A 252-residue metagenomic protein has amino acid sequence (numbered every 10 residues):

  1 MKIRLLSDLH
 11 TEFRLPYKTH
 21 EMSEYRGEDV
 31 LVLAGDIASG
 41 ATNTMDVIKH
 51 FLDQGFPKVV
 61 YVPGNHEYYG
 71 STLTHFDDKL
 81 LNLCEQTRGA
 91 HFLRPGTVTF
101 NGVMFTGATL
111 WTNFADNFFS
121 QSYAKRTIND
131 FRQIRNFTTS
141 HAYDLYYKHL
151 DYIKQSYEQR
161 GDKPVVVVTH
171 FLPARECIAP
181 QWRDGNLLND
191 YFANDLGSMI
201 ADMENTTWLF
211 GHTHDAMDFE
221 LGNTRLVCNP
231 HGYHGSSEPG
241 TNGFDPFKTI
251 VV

Functional and structural regions predicted by a protein language model:
M1-R4, T97-G107, P164, E220-R225: Beta-strand-turn-beta hairpins that frame and shape the catalytic cleft of phosphate-ester-processing enzymes
M1-Y61, E67-F76, Q133-T139: N-terminal active-site segment of His-dependent metallophosphoesterases
L5-S7, L31-D36, V60-N65, H91-P95 (+4 more regions): Active-site neighborhood of phospho(di)ester-bond hydrolases with catalytic His/Asp-centered motifs
H10-Y17, A38-N43, H66-F76, T99 (+4 more regions): Active-site environment of divalent metal-dependent phosphoester hydrolases
E21, I48-H50, G89-N101, T106 (+1 more regions): Short amphipathic alpha-helices and their capping/turn segments at secondary-structure boundaries
K58-N129: A basic- and aromatic-enriched beta-loop-alpha substructure that forms the phosphate/nucleotide- and DNA/RNA-contacting
V98-T99, A179, L188-T206, T213-V252: Binuclear metal-dependent phosphoesterase catalytic core
T106-V166, F171-N186: Active-site-proximal loop/helix segment associated with metal-binding centers of metalloenzymes
